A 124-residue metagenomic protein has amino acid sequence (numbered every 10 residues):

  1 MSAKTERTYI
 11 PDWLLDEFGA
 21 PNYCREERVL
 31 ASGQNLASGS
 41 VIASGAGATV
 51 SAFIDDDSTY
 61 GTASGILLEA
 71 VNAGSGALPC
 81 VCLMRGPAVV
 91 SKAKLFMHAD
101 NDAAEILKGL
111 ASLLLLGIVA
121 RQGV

Functional and structural regions predicted by a protein language model:
M1-V124: Surface-exposed, low-hydrophobicity beta-strand/loop segments enriched in small/polar/acidic residues
